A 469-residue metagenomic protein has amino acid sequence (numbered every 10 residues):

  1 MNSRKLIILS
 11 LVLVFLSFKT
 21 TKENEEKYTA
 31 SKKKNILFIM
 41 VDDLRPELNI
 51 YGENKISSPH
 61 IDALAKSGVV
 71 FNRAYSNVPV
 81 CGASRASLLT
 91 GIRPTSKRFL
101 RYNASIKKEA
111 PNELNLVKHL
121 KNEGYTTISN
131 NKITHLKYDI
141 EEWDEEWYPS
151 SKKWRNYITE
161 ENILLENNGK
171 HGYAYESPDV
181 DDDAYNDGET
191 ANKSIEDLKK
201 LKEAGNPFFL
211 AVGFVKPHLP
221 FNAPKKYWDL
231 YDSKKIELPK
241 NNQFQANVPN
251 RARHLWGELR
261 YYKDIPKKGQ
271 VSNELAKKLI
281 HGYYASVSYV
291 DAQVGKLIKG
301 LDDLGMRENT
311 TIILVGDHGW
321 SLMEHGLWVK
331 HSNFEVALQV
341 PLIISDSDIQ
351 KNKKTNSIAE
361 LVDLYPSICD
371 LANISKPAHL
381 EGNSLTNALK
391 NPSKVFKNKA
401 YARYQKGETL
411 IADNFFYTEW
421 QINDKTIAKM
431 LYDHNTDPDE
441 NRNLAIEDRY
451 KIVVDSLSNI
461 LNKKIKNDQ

Functional and structural regions predicted by a protein language model:
N2, F18-A428, P438-Q469: Formylglycine-dependent sulfatase
N2-L9: Sec-dependent signal peptide recognition, specifically the positively charged N-region followed immediately by
S10-K19: Hydrophobic h-region of N-terminal signal peptides that target proteins for export in Gram-negative bacteria
L431-Y432: Short hydrophobic beta-strand that contains or immediately precedes a catalytic carboxylate
N435: Conserved, charge-rich beta-strand/loop surface module that forms ligand/interface-binding patches within domains
